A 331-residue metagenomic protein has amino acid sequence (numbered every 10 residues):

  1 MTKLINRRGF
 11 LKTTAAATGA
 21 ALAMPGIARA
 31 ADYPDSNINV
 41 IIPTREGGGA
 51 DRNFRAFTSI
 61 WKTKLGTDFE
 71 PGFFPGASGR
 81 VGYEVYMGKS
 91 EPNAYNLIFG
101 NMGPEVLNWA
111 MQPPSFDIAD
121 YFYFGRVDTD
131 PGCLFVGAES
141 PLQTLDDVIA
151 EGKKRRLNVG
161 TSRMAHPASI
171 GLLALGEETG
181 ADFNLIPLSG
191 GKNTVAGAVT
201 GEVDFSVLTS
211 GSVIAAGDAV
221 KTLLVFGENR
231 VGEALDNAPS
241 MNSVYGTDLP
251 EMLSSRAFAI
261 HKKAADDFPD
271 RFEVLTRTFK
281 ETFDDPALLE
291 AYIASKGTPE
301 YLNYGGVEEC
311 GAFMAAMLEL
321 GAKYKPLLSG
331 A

Functional and structural regions predicted by a protein language model:
T2-T18: N-terminal secretory signal peptides and thylakoid transit peptides that target proteins across membranes
A23-P25: N-terminal signal peptide c-region/cleavage motif recognized by signal peptidases
A30-D117, M164, A168, A181-V207 (+4 more regions): N-terminal (or domain-start) structured segment
D35, K62-L65, G246-L253, L289-E290: A short C-terminal helix-loop "cap" of Rossmann-like NAD(P)-dependent dehydrogenase/epimerase domains
D35-N37, E177, D270-A331: An extracytoplasmic/periplasmic, membrane-proximal ligand-sensing/linker region
I42, T161, F226: Short beta-strand/turn micro-motifs composed of small residues that flank or help shape donor/cofactor-binding pockets
W61, G88-A94, W109-N193, A257-E290: Hinge/capping helix and adjacent helix->loop/strand transition within the periplasmic-binding protein
T129, S212-P286, A316-E319: C-terminal lobe and pocket-closing loops of periplasmic/extracytoplasmic Venus-flytrap solute-binding proteins
